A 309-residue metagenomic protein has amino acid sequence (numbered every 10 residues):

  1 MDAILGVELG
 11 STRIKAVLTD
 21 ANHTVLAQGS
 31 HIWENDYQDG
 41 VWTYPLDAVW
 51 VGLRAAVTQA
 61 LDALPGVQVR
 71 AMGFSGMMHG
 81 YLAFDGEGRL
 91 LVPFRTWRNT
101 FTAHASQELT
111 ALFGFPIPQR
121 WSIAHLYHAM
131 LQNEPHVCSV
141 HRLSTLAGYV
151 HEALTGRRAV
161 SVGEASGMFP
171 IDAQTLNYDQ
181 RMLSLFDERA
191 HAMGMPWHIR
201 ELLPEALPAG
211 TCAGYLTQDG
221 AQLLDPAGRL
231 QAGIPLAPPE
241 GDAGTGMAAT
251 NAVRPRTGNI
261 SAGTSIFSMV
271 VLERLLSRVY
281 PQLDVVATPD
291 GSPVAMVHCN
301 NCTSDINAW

Functional and structural regions predicted by a protein language model:
M1-P93, Q107-A111, S139, R200 (+1 more regions): N-terminal glycine/serine-rich phosphate-binding loop of ATP-dependent small-molecule kinases, especially carbohydrate
L5-G6, A103-V160, F169-L185, H191-M193 (+1 more regions): Active-site core segments that coordinate phosphate-bearing ligands/cofactors across diverse enzyme families
A27, M195-G210: Core alpha/beta catalytic barrel or barrel-like domain that forms the active/cofactor pocket in diverse metabolic
A60-L64, N133, F186: Hydrophobic, Leu/Ile/Phe/Ala-enriched alpha-helical segments that form helix-helix packing faces
L61-T96, P116-P118, A147, H151-D172 (+1 more regions): Short beta-strand-loop/turn "lid" adjacent to the catalytic site in phosphate-handling enzymes
N99: Carbohydrate-associated surface elements
